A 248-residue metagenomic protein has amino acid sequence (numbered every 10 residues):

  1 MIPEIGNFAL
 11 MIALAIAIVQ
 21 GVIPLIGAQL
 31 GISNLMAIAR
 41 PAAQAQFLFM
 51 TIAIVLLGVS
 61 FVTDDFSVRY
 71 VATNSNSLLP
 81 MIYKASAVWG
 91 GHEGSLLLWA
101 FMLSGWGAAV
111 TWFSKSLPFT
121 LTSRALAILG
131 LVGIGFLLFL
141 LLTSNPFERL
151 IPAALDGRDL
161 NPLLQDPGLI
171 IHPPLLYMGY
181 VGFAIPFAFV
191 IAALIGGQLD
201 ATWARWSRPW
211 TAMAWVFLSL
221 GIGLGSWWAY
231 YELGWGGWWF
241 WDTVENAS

Functional and structural regions predicted by a protein language model:
M1-S248: Polytopic transmembrane helical bundles with strong interfacial aromatic enrichment
